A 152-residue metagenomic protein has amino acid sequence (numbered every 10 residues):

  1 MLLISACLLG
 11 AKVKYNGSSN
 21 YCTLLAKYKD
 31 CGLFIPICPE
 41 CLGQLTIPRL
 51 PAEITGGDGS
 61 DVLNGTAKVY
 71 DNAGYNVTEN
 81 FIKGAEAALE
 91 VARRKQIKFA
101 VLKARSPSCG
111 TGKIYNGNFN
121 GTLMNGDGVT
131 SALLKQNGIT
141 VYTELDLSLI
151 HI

Functional and structural regions predicted by a protein language model:
M1-L3: Extreme N-terminal starter segment of soluble prokaryotic enzymes
C7, K103-S106: Short, well-ordered beta-to-alpha junction loops that form the rim of enzyme active sites and present histidine/acidic
G10-G17: Short N-terminal binding/cap micro-motifs at the start of the first secondary-structure element
N20-Y70: Short, surface-exposed acidic-centric catalytic microdomains
Y75-E90: Glycine-rich anion/phosphate-binding loops
C109-T130: Short Gly/Thr/Asp-enriched flexible loops that form oxyanion-binding sites at enzyme active sites
N125-D146: Short, flexible loop segments at boundaries between secondary-structure elements
I150-I152: Conserved small/polar residues in nucleotide/adenosyl-binding loops
